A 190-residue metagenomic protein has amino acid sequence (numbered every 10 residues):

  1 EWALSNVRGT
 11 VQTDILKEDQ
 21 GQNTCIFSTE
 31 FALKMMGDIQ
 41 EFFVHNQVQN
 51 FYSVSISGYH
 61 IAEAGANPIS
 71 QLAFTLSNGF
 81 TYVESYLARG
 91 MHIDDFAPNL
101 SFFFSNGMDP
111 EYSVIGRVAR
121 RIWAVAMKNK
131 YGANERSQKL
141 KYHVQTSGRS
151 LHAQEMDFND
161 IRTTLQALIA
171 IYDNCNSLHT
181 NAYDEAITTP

Functional and structural regions predicted by a protein language model:
E1-N106, E111-Y112, K130, K139-H143 (+2 more regions): Catalytic alpha/beta active-site cores
A64-L72, G107-V118, T146-D160, T188-P190: Short glycine/threonine-rich loop-to-helix capping motif typified by GTGT followed within a few residues by an Asp-Pro
A124: Conduit-forming functional cores of very large proteins
M127: Conserved hydrophobic residues forming the short capping helix/wall of the S-adenosyl-L-methionine
E155-C175: Catalytic-core region of carbohydrate-active enzymes that cleave or remodel glycosidic bonds
L165, N176-P190: Active-site or pore-adjacent capping/gating segments
